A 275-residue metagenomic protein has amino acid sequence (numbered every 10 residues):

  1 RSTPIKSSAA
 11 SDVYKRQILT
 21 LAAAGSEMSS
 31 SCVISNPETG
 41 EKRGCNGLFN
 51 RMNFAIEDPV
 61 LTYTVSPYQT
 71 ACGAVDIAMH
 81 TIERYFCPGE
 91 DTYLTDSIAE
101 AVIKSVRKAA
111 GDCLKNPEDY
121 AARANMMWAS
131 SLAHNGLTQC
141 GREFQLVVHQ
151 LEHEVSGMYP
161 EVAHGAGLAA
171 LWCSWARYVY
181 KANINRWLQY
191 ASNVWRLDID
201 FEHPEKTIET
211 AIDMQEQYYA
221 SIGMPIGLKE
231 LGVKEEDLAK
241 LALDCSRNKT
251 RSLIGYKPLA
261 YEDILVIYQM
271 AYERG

Functional and structural regions predicted by a protein language model:
R1, V33-I34, E236-D237: Conserved catalytic core of sirtuin-type NAD+-dependent deacylases
R1-A10, Y14: Single conserved hydrophobic/aromatic residue that forms the stacking wall/gate of nucleotide- or nucleobase-binding
S8, W128-S131, L243, Q269: A broad detector of short, well-ordered amphipathic alpha-helices that serve as recognition/interaction surfaces
S11-L94, Q189: A glycine/threonine-rich phosphate-anchoring loop and its flanking beta-alpha core in nucleotide/phosphate-binding
R84, P88-M214: Active-site segments that bind and position negatively charged phosphate/pyrophosphate groups
V194, D198-G275: C-terminal charged capping/lid subdomain of soluble metabolic enzymes
